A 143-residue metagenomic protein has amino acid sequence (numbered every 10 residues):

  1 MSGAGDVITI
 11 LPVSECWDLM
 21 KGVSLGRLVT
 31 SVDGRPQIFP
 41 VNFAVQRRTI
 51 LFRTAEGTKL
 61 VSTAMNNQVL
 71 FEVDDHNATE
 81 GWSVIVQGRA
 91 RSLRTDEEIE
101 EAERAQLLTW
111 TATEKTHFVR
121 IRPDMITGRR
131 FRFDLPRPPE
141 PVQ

Functional and structural regions predicted by a protein language model:
M1-K21, P139-Q143: Extreme N-terminal tail/first-helix region
L11-V13, T54, T58: Charged, amphipathic alpha-helical segments
K21-V23, R35-P36, S83, A112-E114: Short solvent-exposed loop/turn micro-motifs enriched in small/polar/acidic residues
V23-A55, F71: Short beta-strand segments
G34, T58-L60, L135: Short, surface-exposed beta-strand-loop junctions and turns on beta-sheet-rich folds
T49-L51, R120, T127: General beta-strand recognition
E56-V119, P123-M125: Short, structured beta-strand-loop surface elements
R130-D134: A short secondary-structure junction signal
